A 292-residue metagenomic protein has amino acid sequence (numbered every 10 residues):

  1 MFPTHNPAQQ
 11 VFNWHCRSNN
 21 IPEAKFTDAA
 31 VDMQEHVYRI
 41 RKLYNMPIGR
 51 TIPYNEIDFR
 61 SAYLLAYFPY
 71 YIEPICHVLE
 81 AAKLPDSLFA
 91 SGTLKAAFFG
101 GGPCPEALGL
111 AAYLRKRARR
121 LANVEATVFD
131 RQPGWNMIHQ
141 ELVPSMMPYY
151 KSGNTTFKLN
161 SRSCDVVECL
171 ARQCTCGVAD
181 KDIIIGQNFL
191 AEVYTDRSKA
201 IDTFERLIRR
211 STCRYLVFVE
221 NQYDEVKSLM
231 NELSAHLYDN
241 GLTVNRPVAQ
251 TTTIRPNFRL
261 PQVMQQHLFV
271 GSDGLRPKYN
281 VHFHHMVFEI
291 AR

Functional and structural regions predicted by a protein language model:
M1-G49: N-terminal auxiliary segments of SAM/dcSAM-dependent transferases
P47-L88: Class I SAM-dependent methyltransferase Rossmann-like catalytic core, especially the SAM/SAH-binding loop
G92-P103: Conserved class I S-adenosyl-L-methionine
P103-R120: Conserved SAM-binding loop of SAM-dependent methyltransferases across substrates and taxa, primarily the Class I
W135-V178: S-adenosyl-L-methionine
K181-R197: A short SAM/SAH-binding and catalytic strip from SAM-dependent methyltransferases
S211-Q222: Conserved beta-strand signature within the Rossmann-like core of class I S-adenosyl-L-methionine
S228-R292: Class I S-adenosyl-L-methionine
